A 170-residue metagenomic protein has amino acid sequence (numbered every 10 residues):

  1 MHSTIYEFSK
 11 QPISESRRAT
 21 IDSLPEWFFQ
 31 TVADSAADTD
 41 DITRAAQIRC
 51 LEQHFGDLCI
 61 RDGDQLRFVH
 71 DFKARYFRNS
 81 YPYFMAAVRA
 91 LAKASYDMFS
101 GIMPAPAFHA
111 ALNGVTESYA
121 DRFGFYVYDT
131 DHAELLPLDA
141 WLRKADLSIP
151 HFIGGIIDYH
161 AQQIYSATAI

Functional and structural regions predicted by a protein language model:
M1, D121-I170: Acidic, proline/glycine-rich low-complexity IDRs
M1-A36, H151-I170: Short, extreme N-terminal segment that most often corresponds to the first beta-strand
E7-K10, D62, H70, V127-D129 (+1 more regions): Surface-exposed beta-strand edges and flanking loops
Q11, L24, Y81, M103-A105 (+2 more regions): Intrinsic-disorder/low-complexity coil detector
T20-I21, R61, Q65, G101 (+4 more regions): Intrinsically disordered, low-complexity regions enriched in Ser/Pro/Gly/Gln/His and often acidic
E26-Y128: Low-complexity, serine/threonine/proline-enriched polar segments
